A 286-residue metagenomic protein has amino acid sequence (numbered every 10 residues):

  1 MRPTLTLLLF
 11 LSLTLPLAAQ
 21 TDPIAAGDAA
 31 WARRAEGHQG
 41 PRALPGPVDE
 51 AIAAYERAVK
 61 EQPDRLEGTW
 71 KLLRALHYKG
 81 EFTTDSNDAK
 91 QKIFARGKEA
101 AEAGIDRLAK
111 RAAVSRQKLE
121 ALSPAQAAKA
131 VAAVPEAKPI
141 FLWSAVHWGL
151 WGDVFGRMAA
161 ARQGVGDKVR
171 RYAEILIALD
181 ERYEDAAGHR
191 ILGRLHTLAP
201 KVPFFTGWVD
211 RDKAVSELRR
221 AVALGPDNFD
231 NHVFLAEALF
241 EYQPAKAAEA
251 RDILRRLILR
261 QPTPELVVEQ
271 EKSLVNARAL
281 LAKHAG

Functional and structural regions predicted by a protein language model:
T4-P16: Bacterial N-terminal signal peptides
L17-T21: Boundary at the C-terminal end of the N-terminal hydrophobic targeting segment
D22, A26-E56, L72-K138, L142-A178 (+5 more regions): Short coil/linker segments at helix-helix boundaries
P63, A109, P135, E181-Y183 (+1 more regions): Short coil turns that delineate tetratricopeptide repeat
G68, I140, D185-G188, N231: TPR alpha-solenoid repeat register
A221, D230-N231: Extended serine/threonine-enriched, polar tracts that run as long, contiguous segments within proteins
H284-G286: Short, solvent-exposed mixed-charge patches
